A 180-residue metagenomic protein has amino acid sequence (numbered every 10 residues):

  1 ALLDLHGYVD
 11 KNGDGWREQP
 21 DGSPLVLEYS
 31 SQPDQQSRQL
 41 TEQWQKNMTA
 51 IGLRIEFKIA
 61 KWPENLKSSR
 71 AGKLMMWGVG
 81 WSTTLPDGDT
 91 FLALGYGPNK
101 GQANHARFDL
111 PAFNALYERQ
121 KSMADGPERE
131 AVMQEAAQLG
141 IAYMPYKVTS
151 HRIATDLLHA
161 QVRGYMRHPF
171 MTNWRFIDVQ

Functional and structural regions predicted by a protein language model:
A1-K46, E135: Append "and occasionally in soluble cytosolic enzymes with long acidic Gly/Pro-rich linkers
D14-Q19, P63-N65, T155: Short, solvent-exposed loop/turn elements at beta->coil junctions and helix N-caps that rim active or binding pockets
S30-D34, R54, A60: Short strand-loop junctions, especially beta-strand C-caps/beta-turns that link beta-sheets to coils or alpha-helices
Q35-K46, N65-Q180: Detector for C-terminal structural segments
Q43-I55: Short alpha-helix C-terminal cap/hinge motif
F57-K67: Short helix-initiation/N-cap motifs at beta->coil->alpha
